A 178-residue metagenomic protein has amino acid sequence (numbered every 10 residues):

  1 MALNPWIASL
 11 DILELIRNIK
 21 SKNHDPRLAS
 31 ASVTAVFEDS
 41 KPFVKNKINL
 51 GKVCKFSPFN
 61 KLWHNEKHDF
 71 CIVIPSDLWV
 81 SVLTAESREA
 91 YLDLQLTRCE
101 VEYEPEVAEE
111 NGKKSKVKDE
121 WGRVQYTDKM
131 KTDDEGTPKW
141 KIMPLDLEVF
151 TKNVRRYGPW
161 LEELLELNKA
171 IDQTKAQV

Functional and structural regions predicted by a protein language model:
N4, D11, I16, N23-A31 (+2 more regions): Metalloprotease/metallohydrolase-associated module, dominated by Zn2+-dependent proteases
V36-E38: Structured recognition/catalytic domains enriched at protein termini, typified by the LPMO catalytic fold at the mature
S76-L92: Short pre-active-site segment immediately N-terminal to the catalytic Zn-binding motif
E89-E102: Active-site recognition of the HExxH zinc-binding catalytic motif
